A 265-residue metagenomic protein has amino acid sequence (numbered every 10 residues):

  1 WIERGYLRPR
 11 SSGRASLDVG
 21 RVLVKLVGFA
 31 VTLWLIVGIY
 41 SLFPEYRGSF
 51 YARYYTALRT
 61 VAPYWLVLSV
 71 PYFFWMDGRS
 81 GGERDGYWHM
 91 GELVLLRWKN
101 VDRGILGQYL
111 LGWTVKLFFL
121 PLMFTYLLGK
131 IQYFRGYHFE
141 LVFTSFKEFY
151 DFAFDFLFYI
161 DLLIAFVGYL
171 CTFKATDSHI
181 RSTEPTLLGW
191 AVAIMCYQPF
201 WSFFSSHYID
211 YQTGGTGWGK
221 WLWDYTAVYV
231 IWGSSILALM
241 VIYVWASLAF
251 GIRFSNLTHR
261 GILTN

Functional and structural regions predicted by a protein language model:
W1-T258: Membrane-anchoring alpha-helices and their flanking helix-loop junctions
R260-N265: Solvent-exposed interhelical
